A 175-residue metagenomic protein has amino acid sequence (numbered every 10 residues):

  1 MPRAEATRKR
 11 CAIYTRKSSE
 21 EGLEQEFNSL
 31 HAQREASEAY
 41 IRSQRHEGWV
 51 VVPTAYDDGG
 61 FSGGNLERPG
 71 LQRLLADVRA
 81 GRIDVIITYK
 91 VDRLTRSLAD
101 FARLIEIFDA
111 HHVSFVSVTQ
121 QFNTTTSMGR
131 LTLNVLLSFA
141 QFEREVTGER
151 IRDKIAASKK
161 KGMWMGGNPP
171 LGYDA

Functional and structural regions predicted by a protein language model:
M1-S158: Short, structured surface patches at the beginning of a domain
A157-P170: Charged, gly/pro-enriched flexible loop segments at helix/strand junctions
Y173: N-terminal cationic and glycine-rich segments that engage phosphates or anionic surfaces
